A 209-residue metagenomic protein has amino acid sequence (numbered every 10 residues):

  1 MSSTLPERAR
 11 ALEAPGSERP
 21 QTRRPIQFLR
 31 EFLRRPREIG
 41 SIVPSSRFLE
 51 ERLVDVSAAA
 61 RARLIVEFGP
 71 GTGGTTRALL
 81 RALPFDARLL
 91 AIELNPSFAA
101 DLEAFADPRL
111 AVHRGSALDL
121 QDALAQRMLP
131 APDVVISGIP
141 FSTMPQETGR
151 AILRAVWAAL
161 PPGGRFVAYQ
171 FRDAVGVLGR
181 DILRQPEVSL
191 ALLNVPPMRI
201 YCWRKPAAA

Functional and structural regions predicted by a protein language model:
P25-A60: Class I SAM-dependent methyltransferase Rossmann-like catalytic core, especially the SAM/SAH-binding loop
A62-G71: Conserved class I S-adenosyl-L-methionine
T72-F85: Conserved SAM-binding loop of SAM-dependent methyltransferases across substrates and taxa, primarily the Class I
R88-E93: Conserved SAM-binding motif I beta-strand of class I
F98-L129: S-adenosyl-L-methionine
R150-P162: A short glycine-rich, Lys/Arg-flanked "PGG" loop and its adjoining helix->strand segment in the class I
G163-Q170: Conserved beta-strand signature within the Rossmann-like core of class I S-adenosyl-L-methionine
L190-A209: Core SAM-dependent methyltransferase catalytic element
